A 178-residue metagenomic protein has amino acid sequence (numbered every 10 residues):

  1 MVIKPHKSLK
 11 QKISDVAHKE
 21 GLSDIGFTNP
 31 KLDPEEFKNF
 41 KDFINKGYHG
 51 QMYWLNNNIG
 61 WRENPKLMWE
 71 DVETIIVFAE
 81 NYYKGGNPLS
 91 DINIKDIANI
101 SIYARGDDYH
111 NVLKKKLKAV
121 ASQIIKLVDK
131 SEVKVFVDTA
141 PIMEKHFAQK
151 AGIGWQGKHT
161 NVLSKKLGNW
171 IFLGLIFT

Functional and structural regions predicted by a protein language model:
M1-T178: Auxiliary alpha/beta "docking" domains used to position bulky ligands
